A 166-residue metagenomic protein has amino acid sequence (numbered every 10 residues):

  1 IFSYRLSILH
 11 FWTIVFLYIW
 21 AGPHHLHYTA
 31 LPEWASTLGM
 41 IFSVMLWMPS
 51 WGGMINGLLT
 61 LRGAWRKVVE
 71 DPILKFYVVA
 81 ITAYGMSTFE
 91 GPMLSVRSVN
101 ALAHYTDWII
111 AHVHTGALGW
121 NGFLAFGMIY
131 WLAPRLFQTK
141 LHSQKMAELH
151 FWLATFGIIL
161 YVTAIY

Functional and structural regions predicted by a protein language model:
I1-H27, G39-T60, L74-R97, I110-L136 (+1 more regions): Hydrophobic cores of alpha-helical transmembrane segments in multi-pass integral membrane proteins
A30-E33, L61-V68, V96-N100, R135-T139: Transmembrane helix-loop junctions in multipass membrane proteins, especially transporters and channels
L31-S43, V69, A103-I110: Non-cytosolic membrane-interface motifs at loop->transmembrane helix junctions
